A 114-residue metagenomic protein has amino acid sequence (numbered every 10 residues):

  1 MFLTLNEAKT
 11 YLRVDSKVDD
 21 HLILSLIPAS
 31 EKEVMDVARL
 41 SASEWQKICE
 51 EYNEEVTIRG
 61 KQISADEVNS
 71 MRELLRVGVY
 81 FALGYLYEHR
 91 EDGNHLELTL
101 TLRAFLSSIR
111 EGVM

Functional and structural regions predicted by a protein language model:
M1-M114: Divalent metal-cofactor coordination and adjacent catalytic microenvironments
